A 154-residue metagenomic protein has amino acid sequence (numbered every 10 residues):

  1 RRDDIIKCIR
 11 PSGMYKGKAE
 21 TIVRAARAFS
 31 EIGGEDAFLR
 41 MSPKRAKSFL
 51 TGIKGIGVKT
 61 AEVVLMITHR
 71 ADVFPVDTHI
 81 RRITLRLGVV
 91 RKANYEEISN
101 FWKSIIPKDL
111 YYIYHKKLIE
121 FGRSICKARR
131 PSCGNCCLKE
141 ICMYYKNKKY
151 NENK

Functional and structural regions predicted by a protein language model:
R1-N153: Catalytic cores of DNA base-excision repair glycosylases
